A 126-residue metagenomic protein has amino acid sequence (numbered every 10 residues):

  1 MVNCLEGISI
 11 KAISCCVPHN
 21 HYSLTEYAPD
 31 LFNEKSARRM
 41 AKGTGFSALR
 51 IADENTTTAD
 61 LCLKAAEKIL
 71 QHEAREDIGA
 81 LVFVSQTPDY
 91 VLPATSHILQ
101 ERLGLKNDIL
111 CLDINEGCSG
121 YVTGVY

Functional and structural regions predicted by a protein language model:
M1-G79, E101-L103: Conserved "HGTGT" condensation-loop signature of ketosynthase/thiolase-family condensing enzymes that catalyze
K11-S14, V84, N115: Short beta-strand segments
A41-A59, Q86-Y126: Conserved catalytic cysteine-centered active-site region of acyl-thioester-dependent Claisen-condensing enzymes
A80-Q86: Short glycine-rich or small-residue beta-strand-to-loop segments that form or flank ligand, phosphate, metal/Fe-S
